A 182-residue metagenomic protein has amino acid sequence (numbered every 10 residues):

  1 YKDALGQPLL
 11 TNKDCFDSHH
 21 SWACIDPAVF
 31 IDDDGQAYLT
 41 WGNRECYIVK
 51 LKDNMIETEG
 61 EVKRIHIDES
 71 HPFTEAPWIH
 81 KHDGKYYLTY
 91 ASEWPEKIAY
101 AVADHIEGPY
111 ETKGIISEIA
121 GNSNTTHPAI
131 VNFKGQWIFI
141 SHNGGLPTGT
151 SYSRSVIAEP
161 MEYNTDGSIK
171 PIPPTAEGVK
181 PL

Functional and structural regions predicted by a protein language model:
Y1-L182: Carbohydrate-active catalytic/glycan-binding domains of CAZyme proteins, especially the secreted or lumenal ectodomains
